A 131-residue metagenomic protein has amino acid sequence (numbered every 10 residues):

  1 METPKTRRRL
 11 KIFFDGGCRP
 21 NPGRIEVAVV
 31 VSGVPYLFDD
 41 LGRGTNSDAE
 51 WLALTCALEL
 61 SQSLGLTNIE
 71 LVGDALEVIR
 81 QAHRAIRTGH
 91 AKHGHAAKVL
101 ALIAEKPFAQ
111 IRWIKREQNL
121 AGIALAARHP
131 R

Functional and structural regions predicted by a protein language model:
E2-D48, E59-S63: RNase H-like nuclease fold core
G17-P22, T55-A127: RNase H catalytic domain
R43-E50, T88-K92: Active-site beta-loop-alpha junctions of metal-dependent nucleic acid enzymes, especially the RNase H-like/DDE
R131: Acidic, His- and aromatic-enriched active-site or binding-groove loops in soluble protein domains that engage sugars
